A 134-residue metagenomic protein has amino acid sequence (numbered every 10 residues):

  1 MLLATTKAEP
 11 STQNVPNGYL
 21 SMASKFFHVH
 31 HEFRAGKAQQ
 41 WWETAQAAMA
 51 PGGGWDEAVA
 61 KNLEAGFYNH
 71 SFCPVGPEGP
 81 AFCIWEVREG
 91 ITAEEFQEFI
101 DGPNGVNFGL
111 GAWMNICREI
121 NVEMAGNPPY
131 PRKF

Functional and structural regions predicted by a protein language model:
L2-P80, E86-E98, C117-F134: Short S/T/G/P-rich N-terminal loop/turn motif that feeds into the first structured element of a domain
D101-G111: A common structural junction motif
